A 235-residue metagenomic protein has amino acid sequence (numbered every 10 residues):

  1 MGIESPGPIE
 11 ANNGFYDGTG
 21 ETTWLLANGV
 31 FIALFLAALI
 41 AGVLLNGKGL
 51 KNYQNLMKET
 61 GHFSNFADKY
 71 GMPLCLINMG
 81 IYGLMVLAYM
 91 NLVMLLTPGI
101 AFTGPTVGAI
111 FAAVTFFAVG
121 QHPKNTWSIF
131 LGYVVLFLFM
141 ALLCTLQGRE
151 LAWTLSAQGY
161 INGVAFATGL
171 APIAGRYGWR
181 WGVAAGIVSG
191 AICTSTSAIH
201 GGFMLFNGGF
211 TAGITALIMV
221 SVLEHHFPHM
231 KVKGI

Functional and structural regions predicted by a protein language model:
M1, S128-L136, G182-A191: Central hydrophobic cores of alpha-helical transmembrane segments in multi-pass integral membrane proteins
M1-V93, L142, L151-L155, Y177-G182 (+2 more regions): Signature of multi-pass transmembrane helix bundles
G49-G61, L74-V86, G99-A113, T126-Y133 (+1 more regions): Hydrophobic, membrane-facing alpha-helical anchors
L84, A88, V114-F117, L138 (+5 more regions): Alpha-helical transmembrane segments of multipass membrane proteins
M90-L96, I100-A152, S156: Conserved mixed alpha/beta catalytic, RNA-binding, or beta-rich assembly cores of soluble enzyme, regulatory
V114, V134, A165-G169, I187 (+1 more regions): Transmembrane helix-bundle signature of multi-pass membrane transporters/permeases
S128, G159-N162, R180-A185, F203: Hydrophobic alpha-helical membrane segments of integral membrane proteins
A141-L143, G163-W179: Short helix-perturbing small/polar motifs within transmembrane alpha-helices
